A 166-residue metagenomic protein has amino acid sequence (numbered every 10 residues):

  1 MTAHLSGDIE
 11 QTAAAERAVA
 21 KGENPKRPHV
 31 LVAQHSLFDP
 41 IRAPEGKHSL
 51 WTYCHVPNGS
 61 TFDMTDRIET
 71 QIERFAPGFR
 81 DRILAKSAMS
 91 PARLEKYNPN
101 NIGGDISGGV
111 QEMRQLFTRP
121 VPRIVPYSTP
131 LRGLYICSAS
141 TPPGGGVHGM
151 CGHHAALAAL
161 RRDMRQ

Functional and structural regions predicted by a protein language model:
M1-A43: Mid-domain catalytic core of redox enzymes that form a hydrophobic substrate pocket/lid adjacent to a catalytic redox
Q11-H29, S60-P99: Flavin-binding catalytic cores
R27-L31, G78-P142: A glycine-rich dinucleotide-binding beta-alpha-beta segment and adjacent secondary-structure elements that constitute
P40-K47, V125-T129: Short glycine/proline-enriched loop/turn "hinge" motifs that connect secondary-structure elements and lie
V56-T61, S140-P143: A generic structural motif
P91-A92, L160-Q166: Active-site-proximal substrate-binding core of FAD-dependent oxidoreductases
C137-L160: A conserved FAD-binding loop/helix module that cradles the flavin
